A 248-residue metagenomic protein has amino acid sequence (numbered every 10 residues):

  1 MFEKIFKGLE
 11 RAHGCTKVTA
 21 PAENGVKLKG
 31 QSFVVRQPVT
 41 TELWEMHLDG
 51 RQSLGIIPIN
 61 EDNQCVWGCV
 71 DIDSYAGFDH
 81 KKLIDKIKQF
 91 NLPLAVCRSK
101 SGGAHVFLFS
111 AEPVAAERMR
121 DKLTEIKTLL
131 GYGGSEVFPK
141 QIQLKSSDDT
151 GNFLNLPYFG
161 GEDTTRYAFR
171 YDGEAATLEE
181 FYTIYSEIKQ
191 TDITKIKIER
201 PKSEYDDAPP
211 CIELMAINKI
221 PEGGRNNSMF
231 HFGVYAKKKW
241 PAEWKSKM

Functional and structural regions predicted by a protein language model:
M1-W67, Y75-L83, N152-F153, Y158-G161: DNA replication initiation on ssDNA origins
R11-K17, L92-V96, G134, F169: Short secondary-structure junctions
H47-I56, I87-L94, L214-K219: Short amphipathic beta-strand starts and helix->beta connectors
I57-N60, L94-S101, E136-K140: Short beta-strand
N63-C65, R98-A104, G151: Short Gly/Ser/Thr- and Asp/Glu-enriched loop/turn motifs at secondary-structure junctions
I72-Y75, K81-K88, G102-T124, N152 (+2 more regions): Modules that initiate DNA replication and primer synthesis
F90-L92, T124-G133: A common structural junction motif
E136-N152: Conserved catalytic core of two-metal-ion nucleotidyltransferases
